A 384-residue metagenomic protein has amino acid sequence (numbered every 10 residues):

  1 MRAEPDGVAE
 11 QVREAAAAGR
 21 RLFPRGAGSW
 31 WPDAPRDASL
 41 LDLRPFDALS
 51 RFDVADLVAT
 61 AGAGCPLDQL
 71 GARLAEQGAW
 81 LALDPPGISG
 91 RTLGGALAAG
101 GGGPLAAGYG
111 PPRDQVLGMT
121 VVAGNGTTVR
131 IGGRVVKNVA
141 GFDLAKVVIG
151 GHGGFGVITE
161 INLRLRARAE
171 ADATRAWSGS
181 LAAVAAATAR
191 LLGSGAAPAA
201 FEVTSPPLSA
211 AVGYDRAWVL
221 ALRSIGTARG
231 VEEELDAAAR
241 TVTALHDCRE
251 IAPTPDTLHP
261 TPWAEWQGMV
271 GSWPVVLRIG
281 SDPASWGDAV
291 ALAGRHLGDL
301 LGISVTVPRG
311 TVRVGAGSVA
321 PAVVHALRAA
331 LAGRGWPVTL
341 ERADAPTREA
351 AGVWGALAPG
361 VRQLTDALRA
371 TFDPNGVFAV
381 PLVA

Functional and structural regions predicted by a protein language model:
M1-L22, L43-S89, G101-R134, A167-L181: N-terminal glycine-rich flavin-associated loop
M1-R2, A59-A61, A173-W177, A217-G230 (+4 more regions): Short cationic amphipathic helices and targeting signals
G7, Q69, A182-A186, A228-D236 (+2 more regions): Short, conserved charged micro-motifs
F23-W30: Glycine-rich beta-strand-to-loop/alpha-helix junction loops that act as flexible
W31-P35, V212-Y214: Short glycine-biased active-site loop of nucleotidyltransferases that positions the nucleotide triphosphate and helps
P35-R36, R44, I88, L245-A384: Conserved glycine-rich FAD pyrophosphate-binding loop
A98, L117-W273: C-terminal substrate-binding/cap subdomain adjacent to the FAD-binding core in PCMH-type and related FAD-linked
